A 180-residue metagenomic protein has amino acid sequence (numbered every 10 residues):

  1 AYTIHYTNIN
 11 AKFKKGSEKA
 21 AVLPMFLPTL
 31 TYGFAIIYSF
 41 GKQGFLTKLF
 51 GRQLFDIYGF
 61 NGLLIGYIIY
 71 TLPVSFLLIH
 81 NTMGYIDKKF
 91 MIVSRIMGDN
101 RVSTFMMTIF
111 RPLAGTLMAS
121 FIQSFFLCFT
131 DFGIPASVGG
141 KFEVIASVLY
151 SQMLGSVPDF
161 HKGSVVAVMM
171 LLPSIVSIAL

Functional and structural regions predicted by a protein language model:
A1-G84, P112-F132, G163-A179: Membrane-water interface segments at the C-terminal ends of transmembrane alpha-helices in multi-pass inner-membrane
H5-I9, M97, S156: Membrane-helix boundary and inter-helical linker elements of multi-pass secondary transporters
G16-A20, L46-F50, R101, F105 (+3 more regions): Hydrophobic alpha-helical segments of integral membrane proteins, encompassing both true transmembrane helices
Q53-D56, Y150-K162: Membrane-interface segments at the starts/ends of alpha-helical transmembrane spans
T82-M83, M107, V138, Q152: Short alpha-helical segment immediately N-terminal to, or the first helix within, an HTH/HTH-like DNA-binding domain
M83-L113: Short helix-to-coil transition segments within interhelical loops that connect adjacent transmembrane helices
K88, S103, G139-A146, V176-L180: Feature of multi-pass inner-membrane transport and sensor proteins that recognizes transmembrane helices together
F132-V157: Glycine-rich helix-loop "coupling/hinge" segments at transmembrane-helix boundaries in multipass transporters
